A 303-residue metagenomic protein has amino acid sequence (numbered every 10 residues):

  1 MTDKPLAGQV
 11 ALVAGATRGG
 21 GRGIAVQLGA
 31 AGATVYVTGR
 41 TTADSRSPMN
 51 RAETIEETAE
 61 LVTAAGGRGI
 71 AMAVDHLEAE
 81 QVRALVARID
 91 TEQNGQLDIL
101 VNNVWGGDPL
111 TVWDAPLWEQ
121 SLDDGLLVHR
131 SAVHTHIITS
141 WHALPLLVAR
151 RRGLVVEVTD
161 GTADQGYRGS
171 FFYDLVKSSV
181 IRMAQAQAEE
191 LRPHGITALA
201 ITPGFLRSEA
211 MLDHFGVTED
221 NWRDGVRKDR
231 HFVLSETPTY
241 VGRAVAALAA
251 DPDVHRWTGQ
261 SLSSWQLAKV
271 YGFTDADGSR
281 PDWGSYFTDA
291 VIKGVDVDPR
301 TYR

Functional and structural regions predicted by a protein language model:
M1-G95, G106-W118, P299-R303: Short-chain dehydrogenase/reductase
Q9, G67-R68, G95-L97, L147-G161 (+2 more regions): Active-site loop of short-chain dehydrogenase/reductase
N50-R51, A115, P193, F205-H231 (+1 more regions): A glycine/serine/threonine-rich, flexible loop-to-helix segment that serves as the NAD(P) cofactor-binding "lid"
E56, E60, A64-G67, E119-D124 (+1 more regions): A short C-terminal helix-loop "cap" of Rossmann-like NAD(P)-dependent dehydrogenase/epimerase domains
G106-L110, W118-V128, L154-P193, T202-G216: Catalytic loop of short-chain dehydrogenase/reductase
S140-W141, Q185: A short, exposed helix-loop element centered on a Lys and neighboring polar residues
A200, D220-R303: C-terminal helical subdomain
